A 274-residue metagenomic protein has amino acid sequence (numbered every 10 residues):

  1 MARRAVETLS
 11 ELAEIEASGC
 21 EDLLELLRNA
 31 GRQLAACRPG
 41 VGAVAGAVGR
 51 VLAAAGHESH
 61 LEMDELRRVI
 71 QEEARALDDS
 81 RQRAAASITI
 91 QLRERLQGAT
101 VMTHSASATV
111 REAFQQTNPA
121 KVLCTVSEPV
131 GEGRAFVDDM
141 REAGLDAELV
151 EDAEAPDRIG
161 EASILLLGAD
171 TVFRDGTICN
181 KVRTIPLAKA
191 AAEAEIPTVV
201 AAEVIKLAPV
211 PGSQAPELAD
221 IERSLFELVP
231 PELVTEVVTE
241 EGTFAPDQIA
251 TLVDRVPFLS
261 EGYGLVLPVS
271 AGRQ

Functional and structural regions predicted by a protein language model:
M1-Q71: Long amphipathic alpha-helical segments
M1-R4, D22-N29, P39-G42, G46 (+9 more regions): Conserved active-site and cofactor/substrate-binding residues in soluble primary-metabolism enzymes
R3-S10, R28-G31, A45-L52, T89-R93 (+4 more regions): Predominant activation on well-ordered alpha-helical scaffold segments within soluble catalytic domains
L12-I15, Q116, A190: Active-site catalytic microenvironments for nucleophilic, acid-base chemistry
R32-A36, L77, A99, F173-T177: A short glycine/serine-rich beta->alpha loop
L52-M102, V110, Q115, K121-L165: Ligand-binding beta-strand-loop-alpha-helix segment within the catalytic cores of soluble metabolic enzymes
V101-H104, V237: Short, hydrophobic beta-strand segments that form beta-sheet elements in well-ordered domains
T125-Q274: Conserved phosphate- and dinucleotide-binding cores of soluble alpha/beta proteins, encompassing both enzyme active
